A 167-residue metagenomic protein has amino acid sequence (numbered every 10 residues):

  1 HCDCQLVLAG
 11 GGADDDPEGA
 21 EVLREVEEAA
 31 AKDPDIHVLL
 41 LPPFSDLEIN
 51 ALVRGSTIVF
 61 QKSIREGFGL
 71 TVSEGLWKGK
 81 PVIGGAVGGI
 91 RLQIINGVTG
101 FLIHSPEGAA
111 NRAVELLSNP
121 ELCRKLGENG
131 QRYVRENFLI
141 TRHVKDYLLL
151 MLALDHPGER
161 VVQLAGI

Functional and structural regions predicted by a protein language model:
G10, G19-L47: Nucleotide-activated donor-binding/catalytic signature segment of Leloir-type glycosyltransferases, i.e., the conserved
N50, S73-W77, R91-L92, V98: Short alpha-helical segment that forms part of, or immediately flanks, the ligand-binding pocket in carbohydrate-active
N50-S56: Short alpha-helical donor nucleotide-sugar binding micro-motif in glycosyltransferases
V59-F60: A short hydrophobic beta-strand element within the catalytic core of glycosyltransferases that build diverse glycans
I64: Aromatic "clamp/platform" in nucleotide-sugar-dependent glycosyltransferases that forms part of the donor/acceptor
P81-G84, I94: Short hydrophobic beta-strand element within catalytic cores of glycosyltransferases and related nucleotide-activated
N96-E107, E115-P120: Conserved acidic donor-binding segment of nucleotide-sugar-dependent glycosyltransferases
E115, L122-E136, H143-L149, A153: A short, well-ordered alpha-helix in the C-terminal region of glycosyltransferases
